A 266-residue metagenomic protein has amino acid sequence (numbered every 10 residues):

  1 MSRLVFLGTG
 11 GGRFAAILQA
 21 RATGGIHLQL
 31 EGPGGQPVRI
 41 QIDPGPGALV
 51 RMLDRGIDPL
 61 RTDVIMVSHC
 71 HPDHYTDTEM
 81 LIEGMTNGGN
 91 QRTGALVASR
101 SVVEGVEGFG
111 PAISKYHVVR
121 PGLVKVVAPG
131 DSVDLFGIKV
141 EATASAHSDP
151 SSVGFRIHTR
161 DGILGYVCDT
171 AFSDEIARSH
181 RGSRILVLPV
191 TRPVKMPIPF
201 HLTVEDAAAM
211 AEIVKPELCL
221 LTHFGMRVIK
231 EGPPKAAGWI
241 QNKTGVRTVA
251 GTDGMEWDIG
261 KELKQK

Functional and structural regions predicted by a protein language model:
S2-R55, S152-C168, I185: Conserved beta-strand hairpin/beta-sheet module of binuclear metal-dependent hydrolase folds, prominently
L4, D43, M52, H69 (+6 more regions): Divalent metal-coordination and catalytic microenvironments
G12-R13, P72, V102-V103, R192-V194 (+1 more regions): Short histidine/acidic/glycine/proline-rich micro-motifs that form metal- and phosphate-coordinating active-site loops
A15-Q19, G122, P197-H201, K230-G232 (+1 more regions): Short, solvent-exposed loop/turn segments at secondary-structure boundaries
Q41-G45, T62-H69, D73, S99 (+4 more regions): Active-site neighborhood of phospho(di)ester-bond hydrolases with catalytic His/Asp-centered motifs
P46-V97, G182-L186: Active-site metal-binding motif and surrounding structural segment of the metallo-beta-lactamase
T93-S152, T159-R160, G251, G260: Metallo-beta-lactamase
F172-W257: Cap/insert and terminal regions of metallo-dependent hydrolase folds
